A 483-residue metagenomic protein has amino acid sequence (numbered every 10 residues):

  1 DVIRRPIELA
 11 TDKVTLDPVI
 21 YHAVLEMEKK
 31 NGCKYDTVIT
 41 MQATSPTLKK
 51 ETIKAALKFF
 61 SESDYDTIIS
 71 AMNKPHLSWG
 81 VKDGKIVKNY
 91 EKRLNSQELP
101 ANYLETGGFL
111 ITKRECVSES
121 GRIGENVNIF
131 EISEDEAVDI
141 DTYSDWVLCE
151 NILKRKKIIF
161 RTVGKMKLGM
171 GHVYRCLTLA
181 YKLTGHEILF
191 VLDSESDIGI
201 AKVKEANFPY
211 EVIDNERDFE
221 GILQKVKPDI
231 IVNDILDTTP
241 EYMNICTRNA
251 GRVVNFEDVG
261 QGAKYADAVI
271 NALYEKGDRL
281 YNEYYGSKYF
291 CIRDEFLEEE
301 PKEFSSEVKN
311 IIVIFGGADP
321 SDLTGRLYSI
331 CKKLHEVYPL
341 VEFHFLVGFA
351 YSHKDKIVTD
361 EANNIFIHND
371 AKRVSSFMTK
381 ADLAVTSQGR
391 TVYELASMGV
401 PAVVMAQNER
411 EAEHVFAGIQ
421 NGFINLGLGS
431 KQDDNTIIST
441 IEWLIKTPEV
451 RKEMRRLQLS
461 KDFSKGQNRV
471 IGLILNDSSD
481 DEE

Functional and structural regions predicted by a protein language model:
D1-I39, T47-A55, D214-V226, D237-T238 (+1 more regions): Short phosphate-binding loop-to-helix
D12-A23, S45-S133: Conserved core of the sugar-phosphate nucleotidyltransferase
I123, V127-D141, D145-E150, A266-D322 (+1 more regions): A nucleotide-sugar donor-handling region in carbohydrate enzymes
T142, F463-E483: C-terminal alpha-helical cap of glycosyltransferases
K165-K167, R175, L179-K182, D193-E283: Active-site and donor-binding regions of nucleotide-sugar-utilizing enzymes
K309-A381: Donor-nucleotide binding loops and adjacent catalytic segments primarily of GT-B fold Leloir glycosyltransferases
T379-R390: Acidic donor-binding loop of glycosyltransferase active sites
W443, E449-S464: A short, well-ordered alpha-helix in the C-terminal region of glycosyltransferases
